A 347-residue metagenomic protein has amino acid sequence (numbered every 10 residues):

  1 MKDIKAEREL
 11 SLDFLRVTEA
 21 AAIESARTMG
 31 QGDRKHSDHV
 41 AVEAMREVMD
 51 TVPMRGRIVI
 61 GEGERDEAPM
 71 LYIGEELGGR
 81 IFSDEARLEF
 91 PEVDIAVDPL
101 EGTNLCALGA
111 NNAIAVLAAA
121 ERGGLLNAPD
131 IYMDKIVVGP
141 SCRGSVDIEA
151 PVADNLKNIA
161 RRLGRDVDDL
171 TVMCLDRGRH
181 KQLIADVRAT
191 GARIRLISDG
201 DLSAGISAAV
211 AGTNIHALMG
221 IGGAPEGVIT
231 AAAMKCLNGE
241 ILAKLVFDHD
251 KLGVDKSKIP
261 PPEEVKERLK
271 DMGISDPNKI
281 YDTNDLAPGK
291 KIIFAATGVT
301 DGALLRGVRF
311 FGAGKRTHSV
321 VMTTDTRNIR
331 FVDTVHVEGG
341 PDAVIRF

Functional and structural regions predicted by a protein language model:
E9-S11: N-terminal intrinsically disordered, cationic/polar leader segments that include organellar targeting peptides
D13-E24, T28-G30, K35-H36, V40-E43 (+5 more regions): Anaerobic metallocofactor- and corrinoid-dependent redox/one-carbon enzyme cores, especially those from methanogenesis
D38-R122: Flexible, acidic active-site loops/lids enriched in D/E/S/T/G that coordinate Mg2+ and/or position polar
D50-T51, L77-F90, D98, C106-A110 (+5 more regions): Solvent-exposed alpha-helices and their adjacent loops that cap or buttress functional pockets in soluble metabolic
R65-E67, R179, S198-G205: Short acidic loop-to-helix transition motifs that present clustered carboxylates
I95, P99-L108, A113-A115, K181 (+4 more regions): Short glycine/serine/threonine-rich phosphate/pyrophosphate-binding segments that cradle anionic phosphate groups
V116, E121-L196, G302-L304, K315-G340 (+1 more regions): Acidic beta-strand-loop-alpha-helix segment within the catalytic core of divalent metal-dependent phosphate-processing
D201, V210-K244: Glycine-rich phosphate-binding loop
